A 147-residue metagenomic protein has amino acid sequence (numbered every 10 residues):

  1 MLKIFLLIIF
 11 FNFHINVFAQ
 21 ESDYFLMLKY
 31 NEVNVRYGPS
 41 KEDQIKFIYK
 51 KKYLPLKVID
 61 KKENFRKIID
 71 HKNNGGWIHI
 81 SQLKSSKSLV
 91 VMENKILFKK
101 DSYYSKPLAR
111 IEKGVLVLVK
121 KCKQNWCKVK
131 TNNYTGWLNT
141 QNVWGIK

Functional and structural regions predicted by a protein language model:
I4-F13: Sec-dependent N-terminal signal peptides
V17-Y37, F47-K52, I59-K100, Y104-N133 (+1 more regions): SH3-family beta-barrel domains
